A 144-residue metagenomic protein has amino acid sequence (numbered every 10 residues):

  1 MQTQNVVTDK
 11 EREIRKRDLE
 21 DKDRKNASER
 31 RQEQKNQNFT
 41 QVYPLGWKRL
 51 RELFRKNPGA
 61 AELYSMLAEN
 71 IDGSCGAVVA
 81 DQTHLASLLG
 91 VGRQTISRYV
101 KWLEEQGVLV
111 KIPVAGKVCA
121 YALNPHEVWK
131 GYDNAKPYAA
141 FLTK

Functional and structural regions predicted by a protein language model:
M1-A77, T83: Short recognition helix of helix-turn-helix/winged-helix DNA-binding domains
T3-N5, L45, T95, H126 (+1 more regions): Generic low-complexity segments that are intrinsically disordered, proline-rich and/or Lys/Arg-biased
K16-D21, S28, S97, W102 (+2 more regions): General helical structural elements
L53-G59, E69-W129: Winged helix-turn-helix DNA-binding recognition segment
E127-K144: Short, amphipathic alpha-helical interaction segments positioned at domain boundaries
